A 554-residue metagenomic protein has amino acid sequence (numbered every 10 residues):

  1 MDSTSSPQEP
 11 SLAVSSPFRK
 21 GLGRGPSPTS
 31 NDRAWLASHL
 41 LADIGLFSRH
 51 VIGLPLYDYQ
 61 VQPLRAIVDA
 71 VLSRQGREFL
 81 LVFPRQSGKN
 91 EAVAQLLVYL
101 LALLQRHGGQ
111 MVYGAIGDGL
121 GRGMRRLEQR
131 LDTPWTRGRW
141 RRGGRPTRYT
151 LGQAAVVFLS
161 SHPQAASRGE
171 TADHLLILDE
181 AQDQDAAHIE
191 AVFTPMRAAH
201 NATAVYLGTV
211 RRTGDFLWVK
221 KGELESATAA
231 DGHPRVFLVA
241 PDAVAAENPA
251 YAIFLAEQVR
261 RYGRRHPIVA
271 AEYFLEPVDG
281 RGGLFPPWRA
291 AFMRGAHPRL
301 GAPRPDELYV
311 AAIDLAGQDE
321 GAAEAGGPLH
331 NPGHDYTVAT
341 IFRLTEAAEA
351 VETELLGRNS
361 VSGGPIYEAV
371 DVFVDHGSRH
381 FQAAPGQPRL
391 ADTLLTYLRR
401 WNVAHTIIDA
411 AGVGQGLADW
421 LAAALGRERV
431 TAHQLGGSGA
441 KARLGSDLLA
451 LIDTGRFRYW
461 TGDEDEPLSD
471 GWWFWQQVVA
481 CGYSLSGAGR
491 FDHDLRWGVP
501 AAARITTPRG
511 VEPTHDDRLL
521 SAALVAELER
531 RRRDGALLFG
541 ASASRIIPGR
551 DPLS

Functional and structural regions predicted by a protein language model:
D2-I313, Q318-E320, H405: Phosphate/NTP-binding elements of NTP-utilizing enzymes
I67, V71, L100-L101, R343 (+3 more regions): Generic structural signal for hydrophobic core residues of well-folded globular domains
A94-Q95, H174-I177, V205, T213 (+4 more regions): RNase H-like, metal-dependent nuclease domains and their acidic two-metal-ion catalytic environment used
D118, D183, V244, A384 (+2 more regions): Short, surface-exposed acidic/glycine-rich loop or hinge patches that mediate macromolecular interfaces
L151-Q153, R343-A347, D453: Short acidic-glycine loop/turn motifs at beta-strand connectors
T194-A199, E223-A227, R399, D419-R429 (+1 more regions): Short, surface-exposed basic-aromatic patches at helix termini and helix-loop junctions that form
I452, R456-R458: Acidic, glycine-rich loop-and-strand cores that form catalytic or ligand-binding grooves in diverse globular domains
